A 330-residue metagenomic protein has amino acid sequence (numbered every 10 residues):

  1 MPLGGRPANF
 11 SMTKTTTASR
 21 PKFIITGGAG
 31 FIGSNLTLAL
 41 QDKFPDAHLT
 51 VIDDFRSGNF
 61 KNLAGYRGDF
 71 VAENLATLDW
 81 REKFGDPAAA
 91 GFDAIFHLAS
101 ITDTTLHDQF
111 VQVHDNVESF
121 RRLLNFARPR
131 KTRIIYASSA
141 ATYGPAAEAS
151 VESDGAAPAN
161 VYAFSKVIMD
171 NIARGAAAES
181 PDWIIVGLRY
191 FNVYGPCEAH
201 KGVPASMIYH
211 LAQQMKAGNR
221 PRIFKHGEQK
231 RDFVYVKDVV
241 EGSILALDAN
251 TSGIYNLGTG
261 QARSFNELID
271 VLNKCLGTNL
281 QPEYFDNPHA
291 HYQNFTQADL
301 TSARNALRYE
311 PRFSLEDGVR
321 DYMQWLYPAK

Functional and structural regions predicted by a protein language model:
M1-S11: N-terminal amphipathic/basic-hydrophobic helices that include classical n-h-c signal peptides and signal-anchor
N9-F191: N-terminal Rossmann-like NAD(P)+-binding domain of SDR-like oxidoreductases, especially those catalyzing
F10, M215-K330: C-terminal substrate-binding subdomain of Rossmann-fold SDR/epimerase-dehydratase oxidoreductases
Q41, L124-R128, R174, A212 (+4 more regions): A structural alpha-helix within SAM-dependent methyltransferase catalytic domains
D108-Q109, H200-K201, N250: Active-site loop immediately N-terminal to the catalytic Tyr-X3-Lys motif of short-chain dehydrogenase/reductase
E148, V161, N171-R231, V236-E241 (+1 more regions): NAD(P)-dependent short-chain dehydrogenase/reductase
A149-A156, Y194, Y284-D286, D299-S302: Short glycine/proline- and charge-enriched loop/turn segments that cap or connect secondary-structure elements
